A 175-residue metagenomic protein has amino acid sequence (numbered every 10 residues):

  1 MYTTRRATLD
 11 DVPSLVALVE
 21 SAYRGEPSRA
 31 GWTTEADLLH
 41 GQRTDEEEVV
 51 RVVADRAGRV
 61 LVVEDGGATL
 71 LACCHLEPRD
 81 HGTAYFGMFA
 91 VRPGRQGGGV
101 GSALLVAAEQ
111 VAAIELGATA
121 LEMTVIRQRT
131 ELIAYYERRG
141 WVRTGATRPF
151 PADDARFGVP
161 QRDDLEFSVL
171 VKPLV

Functional and structural regions predicted by a protein language model:
M1-P13, S168-V175: Conserved N-terminal entry element of GNAT/NAT acetyltransferase domains
E20-V49: Conserved GNAT-fold acetyl-CoA-binding loop/helix
R43-V62, D163-E166: A short helix-loop-beta-strand connector motif used in the catalytic cores of GNAT acetyltransferases and, in some
V62, T69-E77, Y85-A90: Conserved beta-strand in the GNAT
E64, F89-G97, V125-I126: A short, internal acetyl-CoA/4′-phosphopantetheine-binding micro-motif in the GNAT/acyltransferase core
P78-F89, Q96, E115-T119: A conserved beta-turn-beta hairpin within the catalytic core of GNAT-like acetyltransferases that forms part
A103-A120: Conserved acyl-CoA
T119-I133, R138-V175: C-terminal "cap" of GNAT-fold acetyltransferases
